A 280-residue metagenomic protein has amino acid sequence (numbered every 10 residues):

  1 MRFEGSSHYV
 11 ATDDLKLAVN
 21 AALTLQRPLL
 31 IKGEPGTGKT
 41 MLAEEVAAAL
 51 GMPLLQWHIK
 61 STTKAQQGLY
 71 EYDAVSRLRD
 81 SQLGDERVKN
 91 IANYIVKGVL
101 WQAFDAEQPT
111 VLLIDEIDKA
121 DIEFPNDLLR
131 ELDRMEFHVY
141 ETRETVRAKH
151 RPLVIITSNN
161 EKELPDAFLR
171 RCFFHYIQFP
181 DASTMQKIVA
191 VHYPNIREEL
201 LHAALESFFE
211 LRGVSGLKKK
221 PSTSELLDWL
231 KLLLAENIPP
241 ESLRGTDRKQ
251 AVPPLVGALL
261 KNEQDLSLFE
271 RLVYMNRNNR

Functional and structural regions predicted by a protein language model:
M1-R280: C-terminal regulatory/interaction module of P-loop NTP-utilizing enzymes
